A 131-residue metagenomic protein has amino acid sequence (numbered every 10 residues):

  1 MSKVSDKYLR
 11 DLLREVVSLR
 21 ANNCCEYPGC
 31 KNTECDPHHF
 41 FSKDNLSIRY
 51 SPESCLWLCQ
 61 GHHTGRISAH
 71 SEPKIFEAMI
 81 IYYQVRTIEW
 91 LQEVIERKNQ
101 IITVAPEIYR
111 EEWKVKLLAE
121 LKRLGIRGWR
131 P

Functional and structural regions predicted by a protein language model:
M1-K7: Short Lys/Arg-rich cationic patches that frequently serve as NLS/NoLS or arginine-rich RNA/DNA-binding motifs
S5, V17, S47-Y50: Residue-level "hotspot" positions that anchor or transmit function at local structural transition points
Y8-D36, C59-G61: Short cysteine-rich loop/turn motifs with clustered Cys
E26-S54, E77: Histidine-centered nuclease catalytic patch
C30-K31, C55-Y83: Short Cys/His-centered divalent metal-binding micro-motifs
F41-S42, G65-R66, P73, R86 (+1 more regions): Intrinsic structural disorder/low-complexity segments
K43-Q60, I81-E96: Short microdomains enriched in Cys/His and/or Lys/Arg
I80, I88-P131: Short flanking/linker segments adjacent to small metal-binding domains or redox-active Cys/His motifs
